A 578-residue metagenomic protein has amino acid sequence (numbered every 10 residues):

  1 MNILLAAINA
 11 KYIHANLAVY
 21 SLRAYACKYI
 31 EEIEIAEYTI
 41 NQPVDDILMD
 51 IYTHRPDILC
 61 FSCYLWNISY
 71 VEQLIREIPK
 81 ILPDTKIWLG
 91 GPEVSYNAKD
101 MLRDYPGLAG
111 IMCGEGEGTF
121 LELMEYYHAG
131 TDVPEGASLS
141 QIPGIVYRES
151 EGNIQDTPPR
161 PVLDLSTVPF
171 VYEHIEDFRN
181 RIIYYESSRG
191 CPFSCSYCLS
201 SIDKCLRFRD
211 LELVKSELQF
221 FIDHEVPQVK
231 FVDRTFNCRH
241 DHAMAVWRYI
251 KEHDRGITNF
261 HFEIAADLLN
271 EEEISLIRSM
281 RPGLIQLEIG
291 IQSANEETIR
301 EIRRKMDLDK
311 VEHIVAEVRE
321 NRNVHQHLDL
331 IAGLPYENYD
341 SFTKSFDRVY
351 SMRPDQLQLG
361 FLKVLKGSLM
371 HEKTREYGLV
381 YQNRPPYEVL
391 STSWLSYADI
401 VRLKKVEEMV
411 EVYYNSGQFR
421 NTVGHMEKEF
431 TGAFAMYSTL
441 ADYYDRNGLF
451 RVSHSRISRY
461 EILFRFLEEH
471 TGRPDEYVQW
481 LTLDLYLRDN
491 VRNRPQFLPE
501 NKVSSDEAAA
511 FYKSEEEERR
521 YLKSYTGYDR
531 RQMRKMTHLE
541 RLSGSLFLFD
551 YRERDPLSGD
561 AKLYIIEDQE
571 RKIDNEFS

Functional and structural regions predicted by a protein language model:
M1-I3, I142, V146-S187, L563 (+1 more regions): N-terminal [4Fe-4S]-dependent radical SAM core
M1-Y20: A short, flexible N-terminal coil/short beta segment enriched in small residues
N2-I8, V44, I51, D57 (+1 more regions): Radical SAM enzyme core and accessory elements
A6-I8, S62, G90, V232: Short hydrophobic segments within beta-strands
A18, Y25, Y29, E34-P161: Glycine-rich beta-alpha loop elements in corrinoid/cobalamin-binding modules across cobalamin-dependent enzymes
I30, I58, K86, K215 (+5 more regions): Conserved C-terminal portion of the radical SAM core fold that forms the substrate/S-adenosylmethionine-binding
S166-E320, V324: Radical SAM [4Fe-4S] cluster-binding motif and immediate context
